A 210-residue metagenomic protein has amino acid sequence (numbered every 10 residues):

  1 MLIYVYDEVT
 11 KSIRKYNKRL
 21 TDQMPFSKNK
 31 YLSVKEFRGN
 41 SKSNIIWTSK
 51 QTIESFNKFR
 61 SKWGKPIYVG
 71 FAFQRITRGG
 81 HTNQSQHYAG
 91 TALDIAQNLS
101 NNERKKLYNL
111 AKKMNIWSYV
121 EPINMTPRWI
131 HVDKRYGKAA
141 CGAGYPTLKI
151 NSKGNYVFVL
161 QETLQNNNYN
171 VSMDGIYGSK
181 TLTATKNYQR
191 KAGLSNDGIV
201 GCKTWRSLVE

Functional and structural regions predicted by a protein language model:
Y4-Y6, N83-A92, Q97-N167, V171 (+4 more regions): Catalytic cores and adjacent binding grooves of peptidoglycan-active enzymes
Y6, T10-T126, I130-Y136: Cell-envelope/glycan interface and biosynthesis
R190-K191, E210: Short, basic alpha-helical nucleic acid-contact segments in DNA-binding proteins and DNA transaction factors
